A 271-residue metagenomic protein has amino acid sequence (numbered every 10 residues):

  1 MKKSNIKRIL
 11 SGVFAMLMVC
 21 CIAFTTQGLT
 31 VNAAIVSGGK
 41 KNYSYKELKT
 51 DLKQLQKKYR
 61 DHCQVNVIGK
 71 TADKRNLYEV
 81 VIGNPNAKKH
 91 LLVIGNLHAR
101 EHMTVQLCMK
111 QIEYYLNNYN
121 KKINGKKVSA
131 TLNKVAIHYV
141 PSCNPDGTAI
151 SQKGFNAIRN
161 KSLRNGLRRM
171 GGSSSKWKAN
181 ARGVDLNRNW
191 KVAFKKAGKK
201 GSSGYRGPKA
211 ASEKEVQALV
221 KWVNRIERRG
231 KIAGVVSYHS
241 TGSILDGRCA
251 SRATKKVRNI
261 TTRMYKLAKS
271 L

Functional and structural regions predicted by a protein language model:
M1-I6: N-terminal secretory signal peptides that target proteins for export/translocation
K7-C20: Sec-dependent N-terminal signal peptides
C20-V36: Sec-dependent signal peptide cleavage junction
I35-Y43, L97-H98, S202-A210, A253-T254: Second-shell loop/turn segments in exported
Y43-K89: Soluble metallo-hydrolase cores and metallopeptidase-like ectodomains found primarily in the secretory/periplasmic
R60-Q64, D73-L77, A87-H90, N133-H138 (+3 more regions): Loop/turn elements at helix/coil->beta-strand transitions in domains of secreted/extracellular proteins
H102-M103, K110-R248: Active-site/substrate-binding loop(s) of hydrolase catalytic cores
I244-T262: Histidine/acidic-residue-rich catalytic or RNA/ligand-binding cores of hydrolases and nuclease-related proteins
